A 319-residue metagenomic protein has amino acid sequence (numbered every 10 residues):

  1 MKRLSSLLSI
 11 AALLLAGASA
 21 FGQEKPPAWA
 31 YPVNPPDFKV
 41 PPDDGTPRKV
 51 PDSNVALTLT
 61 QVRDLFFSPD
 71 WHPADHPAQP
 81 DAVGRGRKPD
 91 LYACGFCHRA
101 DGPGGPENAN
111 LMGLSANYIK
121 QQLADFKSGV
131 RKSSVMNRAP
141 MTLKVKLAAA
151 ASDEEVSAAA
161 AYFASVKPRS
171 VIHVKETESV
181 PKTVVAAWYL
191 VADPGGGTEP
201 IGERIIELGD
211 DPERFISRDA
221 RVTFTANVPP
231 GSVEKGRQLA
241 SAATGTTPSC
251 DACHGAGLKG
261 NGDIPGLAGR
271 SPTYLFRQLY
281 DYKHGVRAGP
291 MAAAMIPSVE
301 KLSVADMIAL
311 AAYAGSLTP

Functional and structural regions predicted by a protein language model:
M1-I10: Bacterial N-terminal signal peptides that target proteins for export
S9-G17: Bacterial N-terminal signal peptides
A18-G22: Sec/Tat signal peptide C-region and signal peptidase I cleavage site
Q23-Y92, S134-M141, V145-S249, H284-P319: Flexible coil segments in periplasmic/lumen-exposed cytochrome c-class electron-transfer proteins
F96, A252: Short, cysteine/histidine-rich loop/knuckle motifs that typically chelate Zn2+
A100, A256: Cys/His-rich metal-chelating microdomains
G105-L111, N261-A268: Short cysteine/histidine-rich zinc-coordinating motifs and their immediately flanking basic loops
M112-M141, A268-Y280, H284-A293: Extended intrinsically disordered, low-complexity coil regions enriched in Ser, Thr, Gly, Ala and often Pro
